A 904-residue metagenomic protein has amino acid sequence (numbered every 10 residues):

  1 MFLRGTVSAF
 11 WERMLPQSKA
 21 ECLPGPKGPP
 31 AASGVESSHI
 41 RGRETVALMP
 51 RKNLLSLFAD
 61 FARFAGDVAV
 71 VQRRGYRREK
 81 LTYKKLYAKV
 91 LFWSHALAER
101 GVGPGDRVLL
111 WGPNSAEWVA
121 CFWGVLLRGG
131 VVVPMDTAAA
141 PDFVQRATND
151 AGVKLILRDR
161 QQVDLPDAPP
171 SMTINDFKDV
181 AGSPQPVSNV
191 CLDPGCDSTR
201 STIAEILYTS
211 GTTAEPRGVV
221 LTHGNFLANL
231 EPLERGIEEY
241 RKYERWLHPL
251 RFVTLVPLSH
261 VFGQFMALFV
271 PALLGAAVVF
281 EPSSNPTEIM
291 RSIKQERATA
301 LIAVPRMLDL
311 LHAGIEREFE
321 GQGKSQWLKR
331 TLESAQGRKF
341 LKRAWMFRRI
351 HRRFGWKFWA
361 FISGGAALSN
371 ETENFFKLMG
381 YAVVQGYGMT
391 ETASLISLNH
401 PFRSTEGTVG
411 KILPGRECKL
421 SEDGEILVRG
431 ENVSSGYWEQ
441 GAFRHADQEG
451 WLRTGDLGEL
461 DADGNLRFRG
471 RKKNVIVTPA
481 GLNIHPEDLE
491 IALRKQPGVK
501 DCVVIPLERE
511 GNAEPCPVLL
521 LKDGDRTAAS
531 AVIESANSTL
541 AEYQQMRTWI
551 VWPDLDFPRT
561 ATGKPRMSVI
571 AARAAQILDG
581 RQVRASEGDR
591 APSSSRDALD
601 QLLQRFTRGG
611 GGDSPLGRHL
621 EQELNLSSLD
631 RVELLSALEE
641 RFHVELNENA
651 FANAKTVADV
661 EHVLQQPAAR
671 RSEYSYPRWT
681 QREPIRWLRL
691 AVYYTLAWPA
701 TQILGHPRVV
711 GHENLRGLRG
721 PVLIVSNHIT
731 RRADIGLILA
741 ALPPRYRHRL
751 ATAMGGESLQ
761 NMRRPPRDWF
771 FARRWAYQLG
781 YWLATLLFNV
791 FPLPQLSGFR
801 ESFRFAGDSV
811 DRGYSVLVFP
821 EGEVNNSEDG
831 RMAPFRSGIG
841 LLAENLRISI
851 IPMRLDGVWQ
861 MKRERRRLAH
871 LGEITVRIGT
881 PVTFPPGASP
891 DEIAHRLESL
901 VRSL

Functional and structural regions predicted by a protein language model:
G66-V68, S188-Y208, A214-E215, R241-R251: Conserved pre-ATP/AMP-binding loop-to-beta segment of ANL
A69-W123, A140-Q145, G224: Conserved AMP-binding/adenylate-forming core of the ANL superfamily
K80-K84, A204-E231: Conserved AMP-binding A3 loop
I156, L420, G430, S435-G436 (+1 more regions): AMP-binding/adenylate-forming catalytic core of the ANL superfamily
L227-R251, L258-F347, K357: Conserved AMP-binding/adenylation subdomain of ANL enzymes
L301, K342-L466, K472-V475, L489 (+2 more regions): Conserved AMP-binding/adenylate-forming
D501, G511, N537-P565, L578-D589 (+1 more regions): AMP-binding/adenylate-forming catalytic domain of the ANL superfamily
A528-A529, A575, D579, R716 (+1 more regions): Non-catalytic C-terminal accessory region of glycerolipid acyltransferases and related lyso-lipid remodeling enzymes
